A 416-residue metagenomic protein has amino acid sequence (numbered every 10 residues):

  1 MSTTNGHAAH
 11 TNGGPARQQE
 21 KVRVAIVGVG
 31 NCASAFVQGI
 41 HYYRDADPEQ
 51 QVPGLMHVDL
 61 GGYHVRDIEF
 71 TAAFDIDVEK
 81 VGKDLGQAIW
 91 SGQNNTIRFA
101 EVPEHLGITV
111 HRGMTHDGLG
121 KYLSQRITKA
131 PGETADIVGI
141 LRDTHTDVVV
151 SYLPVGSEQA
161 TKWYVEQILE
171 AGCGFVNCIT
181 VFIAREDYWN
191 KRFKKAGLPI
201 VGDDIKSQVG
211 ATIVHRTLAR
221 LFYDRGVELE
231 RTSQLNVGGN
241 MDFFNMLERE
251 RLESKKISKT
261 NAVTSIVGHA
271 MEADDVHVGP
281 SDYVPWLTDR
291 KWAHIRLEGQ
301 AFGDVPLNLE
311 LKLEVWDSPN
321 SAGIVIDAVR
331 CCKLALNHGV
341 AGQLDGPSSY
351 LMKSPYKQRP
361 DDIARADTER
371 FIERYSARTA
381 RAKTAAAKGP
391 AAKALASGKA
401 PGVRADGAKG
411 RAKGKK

Functional and structural regions predicted by a protein language model:
S2-E166, L252-I257, A293, F302: N-terminal glycine-/serine-/threonine-rich beta1-alpha1-beta2 phosphate-ribose binding loop of Rossmann-like
V27, R66, K80, S91-N94 (+2 more regions): Active-site-lining helix/loop region of Rossmann-like oxidoreductase modules
G28-S34, L153-Q159, I179-R185, K206-T212 (+1 more regions): Gly/Ser/Thr-rich loops at beta-strand to alpha-helix junctions that form or flank small-molecule/cofactor-binding
H57, A293-K399, R404, K409-K416: C-terminal active-site/capping subdomain that shapes the small-molecule cofactor and substrate pocket of enzyme
V149-S151, F175-C178, V201-D204, T232: Short catalytic-loop micro-motif centered on adjacent basic/acidic residues
V155-Q167, I179-P199: Rossmann-fold NAD(P)-binding glycine/threonine-rich loop
R192-I205, G226, E230: Rossmann-fold dehydrogenase core element
